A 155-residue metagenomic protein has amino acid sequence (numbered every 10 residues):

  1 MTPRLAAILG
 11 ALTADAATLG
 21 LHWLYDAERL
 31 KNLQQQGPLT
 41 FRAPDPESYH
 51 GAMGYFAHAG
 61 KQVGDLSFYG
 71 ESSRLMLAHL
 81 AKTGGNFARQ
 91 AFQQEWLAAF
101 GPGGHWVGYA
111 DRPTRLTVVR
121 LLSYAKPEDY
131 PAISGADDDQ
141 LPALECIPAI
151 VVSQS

Functional and structural regions predicted by a protein language model:
M1-S155: Structured, active/binding-site neighborhoods that engage oxygen-rich ligands
